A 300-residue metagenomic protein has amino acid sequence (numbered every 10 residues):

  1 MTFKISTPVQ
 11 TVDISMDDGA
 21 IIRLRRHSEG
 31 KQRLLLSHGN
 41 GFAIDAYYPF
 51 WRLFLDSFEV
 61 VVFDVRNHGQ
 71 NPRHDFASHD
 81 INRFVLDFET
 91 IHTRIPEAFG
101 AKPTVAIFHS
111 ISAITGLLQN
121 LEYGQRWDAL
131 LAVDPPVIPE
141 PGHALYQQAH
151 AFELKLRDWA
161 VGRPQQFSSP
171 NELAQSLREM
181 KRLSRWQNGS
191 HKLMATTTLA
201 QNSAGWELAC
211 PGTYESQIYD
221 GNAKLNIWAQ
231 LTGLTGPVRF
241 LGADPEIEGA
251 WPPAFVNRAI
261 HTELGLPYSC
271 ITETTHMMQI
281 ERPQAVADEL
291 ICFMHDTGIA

Functional and structural regions predicted by a protein language model:
M1-L36, L55-E59, P96-G100, V137 (+3 more regions): Alpha/beta-hydrolase fold catalytic core
D17, N67-I111, D288: Active-site loop/oxyanion-hole signature of alpha/beta-hydrolase fold enzymes
R25-R73: Conserved HGGG/HGGXW glycine-rich cap/lid loop of the alpha/beta-hydrolase fold
K102-L145: Conserved hydrolase catalytic core segment
Q166-I247: Alpha/beta-hydrolase
T232-T274: Conserved loop-alpha-helix segment in the C-terminal half of the alpha/beta-hydrolase fold that carries the catalytic
I271-P283: Catalytic histidine-centered segment of alpha/beta-hydrolase-like enzymes
I280-C292: Post-His helix in hydrolase/transferase enzymes
